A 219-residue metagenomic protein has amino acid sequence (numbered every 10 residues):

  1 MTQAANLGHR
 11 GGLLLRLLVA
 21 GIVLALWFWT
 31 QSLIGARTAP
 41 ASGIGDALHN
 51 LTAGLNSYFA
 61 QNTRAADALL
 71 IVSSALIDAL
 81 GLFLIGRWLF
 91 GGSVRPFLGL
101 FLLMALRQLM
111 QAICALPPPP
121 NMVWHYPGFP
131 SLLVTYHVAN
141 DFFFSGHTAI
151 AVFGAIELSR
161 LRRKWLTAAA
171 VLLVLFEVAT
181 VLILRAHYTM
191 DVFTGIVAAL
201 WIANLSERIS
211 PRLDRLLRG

Functional and structural regions predicted by a protein language model:
M1-L80: N-terminal transmembrane-helix/juxtamembrane module of multi-pass inner/ER membrane proteins
G11, L15-V19, V23, V94-G99 (+1 more regions): Alpha-helical transmembrane segments of integral membrane proteins
G21, V72-L80, S145-F153, F193-V197: Membrane-embedded alpha-helical segments of multi-pass membrane proteins, especially the transmembrane helices
L24-W29, M104-M110, L172-R185: Aromatic-anchored segments of alpha-helical transmembrane domains
Q31, T194-G219: C-terminal "closing" transmembrane helix and its immediate cytosolic amphipathic cap in multi-pass membrane proteins
G35-D46, I85-L166, V178, S210-G219: Membrane-interface loops
P118, F142-F143, F176-N204: Interfacial helix-loop-helix junctions of multi-pass membrane proteins
F153-A155, V171-V174, L200: Hydrophobic transmembrane helix bundles of membrane-integrated enzymes that assemble and modify cell-envelope
